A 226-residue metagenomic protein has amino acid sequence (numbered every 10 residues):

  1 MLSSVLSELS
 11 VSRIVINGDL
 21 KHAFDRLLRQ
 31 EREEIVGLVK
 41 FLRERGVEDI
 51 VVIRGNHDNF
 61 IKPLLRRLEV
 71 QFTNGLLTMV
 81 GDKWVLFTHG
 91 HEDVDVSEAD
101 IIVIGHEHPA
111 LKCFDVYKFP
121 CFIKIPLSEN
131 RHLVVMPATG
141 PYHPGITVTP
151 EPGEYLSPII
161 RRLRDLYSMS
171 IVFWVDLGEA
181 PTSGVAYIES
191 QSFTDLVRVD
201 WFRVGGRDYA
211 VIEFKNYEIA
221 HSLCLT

Functional and structural regions predicted by a protein language model:
M1-N17, K21-T226: Extended recognition/assembly regions associated with phosphoester-bond processing machinery
